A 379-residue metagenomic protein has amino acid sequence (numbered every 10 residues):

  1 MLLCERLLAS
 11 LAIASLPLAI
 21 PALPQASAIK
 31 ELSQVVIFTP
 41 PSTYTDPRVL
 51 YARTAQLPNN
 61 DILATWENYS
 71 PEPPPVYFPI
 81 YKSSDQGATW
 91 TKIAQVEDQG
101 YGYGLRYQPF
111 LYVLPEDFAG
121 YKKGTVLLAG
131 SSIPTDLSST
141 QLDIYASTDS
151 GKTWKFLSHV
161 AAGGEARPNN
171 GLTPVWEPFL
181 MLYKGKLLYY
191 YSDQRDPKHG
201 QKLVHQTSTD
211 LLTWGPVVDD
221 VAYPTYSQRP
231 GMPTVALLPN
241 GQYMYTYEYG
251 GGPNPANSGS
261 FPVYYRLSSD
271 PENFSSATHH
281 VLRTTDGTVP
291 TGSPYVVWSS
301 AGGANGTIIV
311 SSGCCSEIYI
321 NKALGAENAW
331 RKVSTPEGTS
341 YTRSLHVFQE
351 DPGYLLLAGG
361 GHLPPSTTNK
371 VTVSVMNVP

Functional and structural regions predicted by a protein language model:
M1-A28: Fungal secretory targeting signals
A12-L16, G171-P174, L188-Y189: Long, low-complexity intrinsically disordered regions
L23-L50, A55-L105, L114-N170, L182-Y226 (+5 more regions): Beta-rich carbohydrate-recognition and catalytic domains
Y51-R53, Q108-F110, E177-F179, M232-T234 (+2 more regions): Conserved beta-strand position repeated once per blade in WD40 beta-propeller domains
W176, Q201-V204, G231: Internal, well-ordered alpha-helical segments in soluble enzyme and binding-protein domains
